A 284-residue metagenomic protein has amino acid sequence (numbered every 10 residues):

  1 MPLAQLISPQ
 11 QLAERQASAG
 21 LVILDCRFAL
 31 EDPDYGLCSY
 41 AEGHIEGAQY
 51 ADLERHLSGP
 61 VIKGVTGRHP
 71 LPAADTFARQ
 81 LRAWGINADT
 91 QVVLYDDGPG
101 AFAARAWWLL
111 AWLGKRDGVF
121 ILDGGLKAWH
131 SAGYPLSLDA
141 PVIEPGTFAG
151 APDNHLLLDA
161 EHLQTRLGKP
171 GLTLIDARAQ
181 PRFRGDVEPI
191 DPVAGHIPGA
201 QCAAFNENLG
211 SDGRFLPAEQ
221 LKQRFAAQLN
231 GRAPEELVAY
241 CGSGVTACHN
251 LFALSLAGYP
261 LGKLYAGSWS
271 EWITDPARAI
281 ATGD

Functional and structural regions predicted by a protein language model:
M1-D284: Cytosolic catalytic domains that perform sulfur/thiol-centered chemistry
